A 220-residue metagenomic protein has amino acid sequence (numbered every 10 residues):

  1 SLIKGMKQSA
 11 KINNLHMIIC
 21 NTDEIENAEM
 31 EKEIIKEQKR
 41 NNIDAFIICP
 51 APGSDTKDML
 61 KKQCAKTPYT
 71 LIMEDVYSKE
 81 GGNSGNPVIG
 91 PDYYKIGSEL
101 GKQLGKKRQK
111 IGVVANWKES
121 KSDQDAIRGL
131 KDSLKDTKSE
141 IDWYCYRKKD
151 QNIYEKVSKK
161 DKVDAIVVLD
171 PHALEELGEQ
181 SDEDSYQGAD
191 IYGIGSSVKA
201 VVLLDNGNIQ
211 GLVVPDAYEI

Functional and structural regions predicted by a protein language model:
S1-M6, I18-E29, A51-G53, K118-Q124 (+1 more regions): Extracytoplasmic "Venus flytrap"
M6, K95-W143: An alpha-beta-alpha
A10-A28, G112-V113, L130-Q151: Short beta-strand elements in bilobed, periplasmic/extracellular small-molecule ligand-binding domains
A28-D44, K149-V163: Short, well-structured alpha-helical segments in soluble
N42-A51, Y69-I72, I111-A115, I141-D142 (+3 more regions): Periplasmic-binding protein-like
P52-K95, G195-Q210: Flexible loop/hinge segments that line or gate small-molecule binding clefts
P87-G112, S196-V201, P215-I220: Hydrophobic alpha-helical segments within soluble ligand-binding/sensing domains
A165, E179-Y218: Exported/periplasmic ABC-transporter solute-binding proteins
